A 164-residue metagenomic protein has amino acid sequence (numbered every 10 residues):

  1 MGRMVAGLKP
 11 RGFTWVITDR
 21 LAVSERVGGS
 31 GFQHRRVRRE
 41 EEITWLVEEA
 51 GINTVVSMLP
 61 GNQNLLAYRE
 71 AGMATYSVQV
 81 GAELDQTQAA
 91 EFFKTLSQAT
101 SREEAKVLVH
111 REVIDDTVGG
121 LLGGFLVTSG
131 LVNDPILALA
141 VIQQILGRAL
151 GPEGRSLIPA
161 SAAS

Functional and structural regions predicted by a protein language model:
M1-L108, L121-S164: Cys-dependent protein tyrosine phosphatase-like superfamily
R111: Conserved S/T- and glycine-rich ATP-binding loop of Class I adenylate-forming
D115-L121: Glycine-rich nucleophile elbow surrounding the catalytic serine of serine-hydrolase chemistry
